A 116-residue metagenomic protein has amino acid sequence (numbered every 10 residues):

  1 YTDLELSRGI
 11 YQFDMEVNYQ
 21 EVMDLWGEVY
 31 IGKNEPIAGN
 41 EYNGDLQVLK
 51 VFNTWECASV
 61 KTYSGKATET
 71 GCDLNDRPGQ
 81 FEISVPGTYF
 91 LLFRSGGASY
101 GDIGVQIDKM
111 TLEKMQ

Functional and structural regions predicted by a protein language model:
Y1-G27, G79, Y89-F93, M110: Extra-cytoplasmic beta-strand recognition segments
L6, Y19-E21, K33, V85 (+1 more regions): Non-catalytic surface loops within mature trypsin-like serine protease
D14, V22-P36, I103-V105: Beta-strand acidic-aromatic groove motif in beta-rich domains, primarily in extracellular
Q20, F81-P86, A98-S99: Short, surface-exposed loop/turn segments at beta-strand-coil junctions that are enriched for proline with nearby
Y30-A38, F52, R94, E113-M115: Predominantly extracellular/luminal cell-surface or secreted proteins
A38-P86: Extracellular carbohydrate recognition and processing domains and analogous Trp-centered ligand-binding platforms
L92-G101: Short beta-strand-plus-loop segments that form exposed binding edges in beta-rich domains
Y100-Q116: Exposed low-complexity, polar/acidic, P/S/T/G-rich flexible segments that act as propeptides, protease-susceptible
